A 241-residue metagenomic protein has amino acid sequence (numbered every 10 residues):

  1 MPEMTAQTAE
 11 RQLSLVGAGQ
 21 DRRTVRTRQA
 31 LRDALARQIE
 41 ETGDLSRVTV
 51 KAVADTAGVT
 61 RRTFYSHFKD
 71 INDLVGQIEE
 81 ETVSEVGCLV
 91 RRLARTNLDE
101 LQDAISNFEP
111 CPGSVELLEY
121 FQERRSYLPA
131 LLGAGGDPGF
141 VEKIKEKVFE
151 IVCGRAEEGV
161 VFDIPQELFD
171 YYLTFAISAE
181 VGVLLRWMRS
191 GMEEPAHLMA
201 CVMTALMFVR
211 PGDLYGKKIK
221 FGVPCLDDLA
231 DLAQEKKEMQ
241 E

Functional and structural regions predicted by a protein language model:
M1-V25, Y215-E241: N-terminal intrinsically disordered/low-complexity leader segments
E3-T8, E167-V209: Hydrophobic alpha-helical segments that form the core of small-molecule binding pockets and/or dimer interfaces
V25-K51: Short, amphipathic alpha-helix enriched in basic
A30-R37, T56, D73-T96, P112 (+1 more regions): Alpha-helical structural segments
E41-L74: Helix-turn-helix
V90-S126: Hydrophobic alpha-helical connector segments
E116, G135-V160, D170-V181, G212: Amphipathic alpha-helical packing segments from all-alpha helical-bundle domains
